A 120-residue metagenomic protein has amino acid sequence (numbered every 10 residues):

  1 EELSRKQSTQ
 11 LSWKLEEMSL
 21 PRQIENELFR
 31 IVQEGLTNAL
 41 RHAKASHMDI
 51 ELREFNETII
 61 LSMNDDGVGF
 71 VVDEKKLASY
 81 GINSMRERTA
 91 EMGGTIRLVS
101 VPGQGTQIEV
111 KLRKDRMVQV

Functional and structural regions predicted by a protein language model:
E1-V120: Coiled-coil dimerization/phosphotransfer module
